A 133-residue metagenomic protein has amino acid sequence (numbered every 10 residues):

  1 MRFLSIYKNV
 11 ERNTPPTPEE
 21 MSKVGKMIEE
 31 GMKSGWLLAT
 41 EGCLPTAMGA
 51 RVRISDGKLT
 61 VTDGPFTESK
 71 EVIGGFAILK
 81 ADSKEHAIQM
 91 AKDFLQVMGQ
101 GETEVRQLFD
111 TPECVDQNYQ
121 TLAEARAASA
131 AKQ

Functional and structural regions predicted by a protein language model:
M1-Q133: Conserved, structured core segments of small domains
